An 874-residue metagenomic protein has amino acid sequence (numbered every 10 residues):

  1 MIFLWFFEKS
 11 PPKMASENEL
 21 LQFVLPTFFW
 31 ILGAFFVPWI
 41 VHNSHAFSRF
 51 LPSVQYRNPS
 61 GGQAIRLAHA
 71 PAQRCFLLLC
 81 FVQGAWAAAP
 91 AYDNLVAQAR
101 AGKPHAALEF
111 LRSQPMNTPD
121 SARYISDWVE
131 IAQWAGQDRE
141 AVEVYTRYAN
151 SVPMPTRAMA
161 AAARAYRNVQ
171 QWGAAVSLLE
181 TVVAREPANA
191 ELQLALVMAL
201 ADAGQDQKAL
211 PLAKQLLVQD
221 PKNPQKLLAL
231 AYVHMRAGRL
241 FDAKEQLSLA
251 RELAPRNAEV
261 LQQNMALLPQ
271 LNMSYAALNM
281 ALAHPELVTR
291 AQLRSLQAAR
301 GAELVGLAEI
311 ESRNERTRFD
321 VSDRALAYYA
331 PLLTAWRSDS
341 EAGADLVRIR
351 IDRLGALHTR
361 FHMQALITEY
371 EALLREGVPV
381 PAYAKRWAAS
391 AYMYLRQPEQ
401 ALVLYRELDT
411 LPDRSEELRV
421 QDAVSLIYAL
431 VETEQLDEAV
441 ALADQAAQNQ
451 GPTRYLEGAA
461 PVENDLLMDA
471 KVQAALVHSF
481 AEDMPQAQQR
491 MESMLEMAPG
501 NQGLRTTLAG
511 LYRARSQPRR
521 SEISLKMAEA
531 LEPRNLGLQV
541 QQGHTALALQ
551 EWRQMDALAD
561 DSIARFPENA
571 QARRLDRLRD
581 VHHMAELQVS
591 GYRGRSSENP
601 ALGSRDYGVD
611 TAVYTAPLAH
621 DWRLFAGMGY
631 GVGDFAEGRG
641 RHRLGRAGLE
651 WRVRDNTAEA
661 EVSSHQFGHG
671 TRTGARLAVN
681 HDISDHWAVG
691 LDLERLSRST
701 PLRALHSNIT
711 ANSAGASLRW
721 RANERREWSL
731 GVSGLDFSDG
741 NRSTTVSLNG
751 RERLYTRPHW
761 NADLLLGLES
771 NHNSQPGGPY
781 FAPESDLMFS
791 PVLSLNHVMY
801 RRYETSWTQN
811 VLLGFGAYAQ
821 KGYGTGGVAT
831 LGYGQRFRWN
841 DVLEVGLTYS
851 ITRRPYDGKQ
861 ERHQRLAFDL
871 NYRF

Functional and structural regions predicted by a protein language model:
M1, M14-E17, Q22-A88: Gram-negative bacterial Sec-dependent N-terminal signal peptides
E8-F28, L32, I40-V41, H45 (+7 more regions): Hydrophobic alpha-helical membrane-insertion segments
W86-D127, W134: N-terminal leader/linker segments that initiate helical-solenoid repeat arrays
H105, A135-E143, S596-L602: Inter-helical turn/loop elements of alpha-helical hairpins
D127-E130, Y145, A160, S177 (+8 more regions): Gram-negative and organellar
R147-A201: A generic tandem-repeat structural signature
